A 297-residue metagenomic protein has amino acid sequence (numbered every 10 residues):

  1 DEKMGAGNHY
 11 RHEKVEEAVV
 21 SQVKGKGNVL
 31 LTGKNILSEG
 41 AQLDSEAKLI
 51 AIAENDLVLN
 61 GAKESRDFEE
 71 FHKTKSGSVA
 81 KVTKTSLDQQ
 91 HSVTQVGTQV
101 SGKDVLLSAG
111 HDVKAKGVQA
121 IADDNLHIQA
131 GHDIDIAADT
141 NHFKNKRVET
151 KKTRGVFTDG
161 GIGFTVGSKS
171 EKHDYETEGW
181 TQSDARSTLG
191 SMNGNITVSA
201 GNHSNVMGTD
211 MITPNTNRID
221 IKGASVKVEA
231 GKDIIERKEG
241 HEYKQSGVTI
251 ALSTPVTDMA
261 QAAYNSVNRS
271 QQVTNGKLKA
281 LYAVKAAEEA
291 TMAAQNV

Functional and structural regions predicted by a protein language model:
D1-V297: Binding/recognition "hotspot" determinant
